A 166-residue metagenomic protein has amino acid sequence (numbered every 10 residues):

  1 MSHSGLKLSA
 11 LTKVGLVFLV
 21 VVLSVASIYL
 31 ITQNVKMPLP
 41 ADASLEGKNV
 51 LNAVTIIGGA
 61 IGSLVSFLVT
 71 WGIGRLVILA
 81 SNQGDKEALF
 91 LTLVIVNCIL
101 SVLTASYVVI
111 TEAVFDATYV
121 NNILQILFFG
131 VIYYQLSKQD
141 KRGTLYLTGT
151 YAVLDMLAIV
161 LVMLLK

Functional and structural regions predicted by a protein language model:
S2-E87, L91-I95: Selected alpha-helical membrane-embedding segments in polytopic membrane proteins
H3, D42-T55, T111-F115, Q135-L147: Membrane-interface helix-loop-helix junctions at boundaries between adjacent transmembrane segments
S24-A26, N97-T104, A152-L161: Aromatic-anchored segments of alpha-helical transmembrane domains
T32-V35, A105-E112, M163-K166: Juxtamembrane "helix-exit" motif on the non-cytosolic side of transmembrane helices
A60-S66, F115-Q125: Structural signature of hydrophobic alpha-helical transmembrane segments
A88-N121: Hydrophobic alpha-helical transmembrane segments of integral membrane proteins
N121-K166: Terminal transmembrane helical module of multi-pass membrane proteins
